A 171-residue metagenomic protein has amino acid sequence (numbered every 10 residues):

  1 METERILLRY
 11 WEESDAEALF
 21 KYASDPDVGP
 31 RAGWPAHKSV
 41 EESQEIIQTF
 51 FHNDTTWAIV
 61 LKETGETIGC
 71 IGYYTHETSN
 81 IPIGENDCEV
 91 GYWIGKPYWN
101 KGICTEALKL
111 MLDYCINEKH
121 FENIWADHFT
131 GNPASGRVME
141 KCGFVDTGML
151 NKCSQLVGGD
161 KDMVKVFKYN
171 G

Functional and structural regions predicted by a protein language model:
M1-D27, V60-G171: Acyl-donor (CoA/ACP) binding surface of acyl/acetyltransferases
P26, P35, N53-D54, E122: Secondary-structure boundary/capping positions in well-ordered alpha/beta enzyme cores
D27-Q48: Conserved GNAT-fold acetyl-CoA-binding loop/helix
S39-V40, D54, G158: A short hydrophobic/aromatic micro-motif that marks alpha-helical segments and, especially, helix-coil
I47-V60: A short helix-loop-beta-strand connector motif used in the catalytic cores of GNAT acetyltransferases and, in some
